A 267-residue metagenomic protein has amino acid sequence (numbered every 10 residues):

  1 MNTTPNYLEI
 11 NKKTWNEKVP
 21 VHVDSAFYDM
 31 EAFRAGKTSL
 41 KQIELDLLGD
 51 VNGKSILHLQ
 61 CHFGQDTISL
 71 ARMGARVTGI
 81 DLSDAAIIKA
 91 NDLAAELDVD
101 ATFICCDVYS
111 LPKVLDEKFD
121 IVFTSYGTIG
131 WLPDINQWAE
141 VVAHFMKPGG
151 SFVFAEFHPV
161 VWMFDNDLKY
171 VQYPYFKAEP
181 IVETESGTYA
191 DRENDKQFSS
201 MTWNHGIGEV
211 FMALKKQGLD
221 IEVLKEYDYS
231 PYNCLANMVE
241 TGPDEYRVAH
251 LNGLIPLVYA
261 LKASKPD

Functional and structural regions predicted by a protein language model:
M1-N52, Q65, S69: Conserved class I S-adenosyl-L-methionine
S55-L111: Class I SAM-dependent methyltransferase SAM/SAH-binding core
K113-I121: A short acidic, Gly/Pro-enriched loop at the edge of an enzyme's catalytic core that lines a small-molecule cofactor
D120-N136: A short SAM/SAH-binding and catalytic strip from SAM-dependent methyltransferases
N136-S151: A short glycine-rich, Lys/Arg-flanked "PGG" loop and its adjoining helix->strand segment in the class I
S151-T188: Conserved class I S-adenosyl-L-methionine
E156-V171, E193-E209: Acceptor-substrate binding/catalytic loop of class I
S200-L224: Short alpha-helix
